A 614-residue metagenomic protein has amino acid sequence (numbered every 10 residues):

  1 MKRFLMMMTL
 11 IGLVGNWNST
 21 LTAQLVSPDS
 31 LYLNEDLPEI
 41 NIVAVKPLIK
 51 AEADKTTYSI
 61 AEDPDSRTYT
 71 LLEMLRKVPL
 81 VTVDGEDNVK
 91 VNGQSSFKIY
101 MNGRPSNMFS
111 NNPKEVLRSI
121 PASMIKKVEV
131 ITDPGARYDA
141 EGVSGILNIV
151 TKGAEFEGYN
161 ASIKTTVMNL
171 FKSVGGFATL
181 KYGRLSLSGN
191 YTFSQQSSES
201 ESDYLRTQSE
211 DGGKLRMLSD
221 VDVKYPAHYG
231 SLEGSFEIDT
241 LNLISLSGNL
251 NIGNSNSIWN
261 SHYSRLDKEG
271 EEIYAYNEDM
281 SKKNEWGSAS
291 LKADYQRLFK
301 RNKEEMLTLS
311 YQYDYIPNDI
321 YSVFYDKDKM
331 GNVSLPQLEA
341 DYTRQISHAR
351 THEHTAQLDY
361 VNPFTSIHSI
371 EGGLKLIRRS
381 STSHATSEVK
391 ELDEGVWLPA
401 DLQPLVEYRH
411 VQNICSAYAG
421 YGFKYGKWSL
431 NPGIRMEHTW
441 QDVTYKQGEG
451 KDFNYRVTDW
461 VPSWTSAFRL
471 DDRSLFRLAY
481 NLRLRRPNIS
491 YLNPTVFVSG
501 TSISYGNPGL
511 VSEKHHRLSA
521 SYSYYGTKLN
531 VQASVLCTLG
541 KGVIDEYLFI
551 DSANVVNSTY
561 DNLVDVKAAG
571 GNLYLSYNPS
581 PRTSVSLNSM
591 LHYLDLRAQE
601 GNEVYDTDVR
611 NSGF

Functional and structural regions predicted by a protein language model:
L25-P64, D84-E86, N92-S96, I131-D133: Short, acidic, small-residue-rich periplasmic hinge/interaction motif at the N-terminus of Gram-negative outer-membrane
L71, K77, R104-T132: Short acidic/polar hinge/loop motifs at secondary-structure boundaries that mediate gating or recognition
L71-M74, P113-E115, V130, A140-I163: N-terminal periplasmic accessory domains that precede and gate Gram-negative outer-membrane beta-barrel machines
L72-M108: Extracytoplasmic beta-strand/coil segments of soluble accessory domains associated with Gram-negative outer-membrane
L170-S197, G213-W259, G287-L291, R297 (+1 more regions): Transmembrane beta-barrel wall of Gram-negative outer-membrane proteins
L218, E353-T355, P399-L405, Y505-N507 (+3 more regions): Outer membrane beta-barrel strand-and-loop segments of large Gram-negative receptors, especially TonB-dependent
Y229-S231, S235-G253, M280-T444, R469 (+2 more regions): Face-selective signature of the C-terminal outer-membrane beta-barrel domain
W440-D442, D472-R517, C537-S558: Surface-exposed extracellular loop regions of Gram-negative outer-membrane beta-barrel proteins, predominantly
